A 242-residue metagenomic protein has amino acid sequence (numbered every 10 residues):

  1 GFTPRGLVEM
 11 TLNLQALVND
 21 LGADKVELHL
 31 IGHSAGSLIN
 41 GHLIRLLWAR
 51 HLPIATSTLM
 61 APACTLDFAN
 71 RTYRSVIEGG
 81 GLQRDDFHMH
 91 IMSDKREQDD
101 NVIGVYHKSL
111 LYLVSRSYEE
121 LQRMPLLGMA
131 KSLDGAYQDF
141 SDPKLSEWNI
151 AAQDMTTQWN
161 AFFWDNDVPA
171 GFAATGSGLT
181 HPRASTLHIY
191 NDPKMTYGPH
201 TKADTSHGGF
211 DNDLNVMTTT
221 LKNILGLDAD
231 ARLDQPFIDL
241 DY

Functional and structural regions predicted by a protein language model:
G1-E27, L46-L240: Lipolytic serine-hydrolase domain surface
I31-G36, N40: Gly/Ala-rich beta-loop-alpha elbow adjacent to hydrolase catalytic centers
G41-R45: Short, hydrophobic alpha-helix immediately C-terminal to the catalytic nucleophile
